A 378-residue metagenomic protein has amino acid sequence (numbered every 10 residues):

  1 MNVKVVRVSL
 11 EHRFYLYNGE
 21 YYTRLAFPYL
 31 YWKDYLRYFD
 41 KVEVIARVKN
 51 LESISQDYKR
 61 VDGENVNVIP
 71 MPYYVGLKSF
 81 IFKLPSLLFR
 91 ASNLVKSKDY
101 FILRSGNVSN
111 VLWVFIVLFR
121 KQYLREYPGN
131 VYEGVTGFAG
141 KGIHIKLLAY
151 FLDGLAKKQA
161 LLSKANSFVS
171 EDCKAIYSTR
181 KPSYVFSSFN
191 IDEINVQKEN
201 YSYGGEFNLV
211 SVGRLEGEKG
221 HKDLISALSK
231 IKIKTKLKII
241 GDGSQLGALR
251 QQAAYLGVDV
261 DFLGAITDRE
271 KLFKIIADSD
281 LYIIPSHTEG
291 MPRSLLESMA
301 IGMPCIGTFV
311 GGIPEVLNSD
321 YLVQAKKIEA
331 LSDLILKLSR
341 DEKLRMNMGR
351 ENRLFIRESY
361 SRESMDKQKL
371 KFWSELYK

Functional and structural regions predicted by a protein language model:
V95, A265, K274-S279: Short alpha-helical donor nucleotide-sugar binding micro-motif in glycosyltransferases
K146-V196, K369: A short, active-site helix/loop in glycosyltransferases that binds the activated sugar's phosphate group
F207, S211-K230, S244-G247, F273: A conserved mid-protein helix/loop that constitutes part of the nucleotide-sugar donor-binding site
R250-I266: Nucleotide-activated donor-binding/catalytic signature segment of Leloir-type glycosyltransferases, i.e., the conserved
H287: Aromatic "clamp/platform" in nucleotide-sugar-dependent glycosyltransferases that forms part of the donor/acceptor
P304-G307: Short hydrophobic beta-strand element within catalytic cores of glycosyltransferases and related nucleotide-activated
V310-Q324: Short acidic/histidine- and often glycine-rich active-site loop of Leloir-type glycosyltransferases that engages
D320-E329, K337-E342: Conserved acidic donor-binding segment of nucleotide-sugar-dependent glycosyltransferases
